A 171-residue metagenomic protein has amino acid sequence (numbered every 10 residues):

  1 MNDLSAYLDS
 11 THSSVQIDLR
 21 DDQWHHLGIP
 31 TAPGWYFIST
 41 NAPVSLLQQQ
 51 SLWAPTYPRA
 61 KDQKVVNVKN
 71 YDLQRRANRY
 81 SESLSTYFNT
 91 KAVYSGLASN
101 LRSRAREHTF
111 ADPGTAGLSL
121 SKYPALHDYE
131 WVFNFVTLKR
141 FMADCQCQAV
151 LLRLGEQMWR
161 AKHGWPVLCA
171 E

Functional and structural regions predicted by a protein language model:
M1-S103, K139-M158: GIY-YIG nuclease catalytic motif and its immediate N-terminal context
H12, H25-H26, H108, H127 (+1 more regions): Histidine (H) residue identity feature
N89-L126: GIY-YIG-like beta-to-alpha core
P113-E171: C-terminal or late-domain output modules
